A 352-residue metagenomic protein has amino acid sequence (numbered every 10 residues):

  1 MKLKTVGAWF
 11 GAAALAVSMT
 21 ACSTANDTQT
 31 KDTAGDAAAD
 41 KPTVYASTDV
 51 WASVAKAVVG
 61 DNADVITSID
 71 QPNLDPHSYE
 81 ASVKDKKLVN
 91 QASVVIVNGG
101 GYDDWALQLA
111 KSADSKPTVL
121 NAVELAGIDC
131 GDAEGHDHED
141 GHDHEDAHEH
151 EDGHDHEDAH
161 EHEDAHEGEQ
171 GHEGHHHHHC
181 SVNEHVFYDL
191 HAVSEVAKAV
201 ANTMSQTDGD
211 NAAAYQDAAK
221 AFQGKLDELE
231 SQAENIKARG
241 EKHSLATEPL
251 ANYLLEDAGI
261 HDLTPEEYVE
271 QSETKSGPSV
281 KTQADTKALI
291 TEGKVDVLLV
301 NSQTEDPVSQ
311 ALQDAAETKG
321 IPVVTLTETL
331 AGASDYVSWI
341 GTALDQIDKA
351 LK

Functional and structural regions predicted by a protein language model:
K2-K352: Extracytoplasmic metal-acquisition and chelation regions
